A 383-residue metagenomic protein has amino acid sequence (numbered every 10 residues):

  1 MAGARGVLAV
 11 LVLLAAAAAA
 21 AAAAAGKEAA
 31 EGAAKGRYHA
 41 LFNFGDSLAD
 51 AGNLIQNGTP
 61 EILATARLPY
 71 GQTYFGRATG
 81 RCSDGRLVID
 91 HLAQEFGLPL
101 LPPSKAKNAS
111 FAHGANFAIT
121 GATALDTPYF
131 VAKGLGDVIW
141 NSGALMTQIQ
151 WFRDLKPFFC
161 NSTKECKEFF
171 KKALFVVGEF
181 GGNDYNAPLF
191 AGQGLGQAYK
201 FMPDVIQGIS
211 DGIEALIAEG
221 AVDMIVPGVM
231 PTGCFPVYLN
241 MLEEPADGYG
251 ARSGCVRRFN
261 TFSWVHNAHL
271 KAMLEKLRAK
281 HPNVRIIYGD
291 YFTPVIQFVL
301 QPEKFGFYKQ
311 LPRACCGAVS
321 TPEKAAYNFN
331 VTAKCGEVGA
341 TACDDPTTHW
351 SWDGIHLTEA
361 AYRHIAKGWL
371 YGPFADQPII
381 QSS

Functional and structural regions predicted by a protein language model:
A2-S383: Conserved active-site regions of diverse hydrolases
